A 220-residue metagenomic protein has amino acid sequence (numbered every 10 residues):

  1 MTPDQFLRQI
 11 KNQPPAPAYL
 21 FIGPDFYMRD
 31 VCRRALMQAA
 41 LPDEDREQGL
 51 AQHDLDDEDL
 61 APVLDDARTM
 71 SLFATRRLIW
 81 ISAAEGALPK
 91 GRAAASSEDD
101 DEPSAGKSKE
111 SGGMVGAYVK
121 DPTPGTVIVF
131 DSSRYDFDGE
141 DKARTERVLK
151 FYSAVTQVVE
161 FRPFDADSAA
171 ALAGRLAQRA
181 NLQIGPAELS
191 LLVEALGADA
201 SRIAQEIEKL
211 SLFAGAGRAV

Functional and structural regions predicted by a protein language model:
M1-V220: Conserved beta/loop motifs at nucleotide-recognition and modification sites
